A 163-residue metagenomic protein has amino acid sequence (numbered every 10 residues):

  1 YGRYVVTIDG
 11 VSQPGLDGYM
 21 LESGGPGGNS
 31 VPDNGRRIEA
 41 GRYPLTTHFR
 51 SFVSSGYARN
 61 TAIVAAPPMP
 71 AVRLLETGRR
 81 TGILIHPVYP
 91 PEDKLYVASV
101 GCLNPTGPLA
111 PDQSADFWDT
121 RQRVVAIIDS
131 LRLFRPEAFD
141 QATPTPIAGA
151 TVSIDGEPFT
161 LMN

Functional and structural regions predicted by a protein language model:
Y1-V100, G107-N163: Cell wall/extracellular polymer interaction/catalysis modules
